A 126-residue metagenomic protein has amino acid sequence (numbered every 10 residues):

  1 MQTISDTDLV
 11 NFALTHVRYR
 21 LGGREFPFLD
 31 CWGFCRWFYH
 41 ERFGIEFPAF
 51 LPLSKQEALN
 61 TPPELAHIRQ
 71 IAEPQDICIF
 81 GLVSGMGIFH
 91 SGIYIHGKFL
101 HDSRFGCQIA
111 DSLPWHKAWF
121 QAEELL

Functional and structural regions predicted by a protein language model:
M1-H16: N-terminal intrinsically disordered, low-complexity, charge/repeat-rich segments that act as generic
Q2-T3, P48-W115, A122-L126: ...with weaker cross-activation on analogous glycine-rich loops/strands in unrelated enzymes
V17, I45, C107: Flexible, active-site-adjacent loop/turn segments at secondary-structure boundaries
V17-R18, E25-F28, G87, H101: Short, flexible coil/turn micro-motifs enriched in small/turn-prone residues
V17-R20, D76: Surface-exposed loop/turn positions
L21-E25, F47-L51: Surface-exposed patches in mature extracellular/periplasmic domains of secreted proteins
G23-F43: Active-site nucleophilic cysteine motif
